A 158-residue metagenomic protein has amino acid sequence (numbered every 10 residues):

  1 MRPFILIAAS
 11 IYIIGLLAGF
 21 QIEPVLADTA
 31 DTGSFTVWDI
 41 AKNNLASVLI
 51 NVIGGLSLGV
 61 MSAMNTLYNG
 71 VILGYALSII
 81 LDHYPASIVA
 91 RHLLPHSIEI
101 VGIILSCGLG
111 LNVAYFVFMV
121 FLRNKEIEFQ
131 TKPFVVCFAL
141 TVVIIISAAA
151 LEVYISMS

Functional and structural regions predicted by a protein language model:
M1-L26: N-terminal signal-anchor transmembrane alpha helix
F20-V37, L67-Y68: Interfacial/capping segments of alpha-helical transmembrane domains
T32-I53, I72-L73, L81-H83, S87: Interfacial loop/helix-cap signal at membrane boundaries in integral membrane proteins
G55-I79: Transmembrane alpha-helix/helix-exit interface in multi-pass inner-membrane proteins
Y75-I79, G108-R123: Juxtamembrane helix-loop transition segments at the membrane interface in multi-pass membrane proteins
R91-Y115, A149: Alpha-helical transmembrane segments of helical membrane proteins, especially in multi-pass transport, channel
V120-T141: Interfacial loop-to-transmembrane junctions
S147-S158: Juxtamembrane boundary at the C-terminal end of a transmembrane helix
